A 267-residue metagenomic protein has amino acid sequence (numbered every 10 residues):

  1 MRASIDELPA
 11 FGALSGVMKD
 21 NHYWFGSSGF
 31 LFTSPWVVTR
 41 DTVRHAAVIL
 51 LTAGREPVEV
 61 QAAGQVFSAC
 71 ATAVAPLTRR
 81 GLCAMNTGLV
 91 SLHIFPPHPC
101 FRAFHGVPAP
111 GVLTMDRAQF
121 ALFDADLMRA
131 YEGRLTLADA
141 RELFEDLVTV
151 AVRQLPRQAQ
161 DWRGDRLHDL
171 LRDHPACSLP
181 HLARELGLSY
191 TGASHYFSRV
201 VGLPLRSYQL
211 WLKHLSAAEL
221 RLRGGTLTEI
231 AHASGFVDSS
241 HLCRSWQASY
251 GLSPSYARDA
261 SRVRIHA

Functional and structural regions predicted by a protein language model:
M1-W24, R129: A short, N-terminal "cap"/entry segment at the start of jelly-roll beta-barrel domains of the cupin/DSBH fold
G16-A109: N-terminal regulatory/effector-sensing and dimerization cores that precede helix-turn-helix DNA-binding domains
F104-R134: Aromatic/histidine-rich interaction motifs
D116-F123, E145-S178, A183-L186, S207-T226: A short, Lys/Arg-enriched amphipathic alpha-helix from helix-turn-helix/homeodomain DNA-binding modules
P180, R199-V237, A260-A267: Terminal helix-turn-helix DNA-binding modules in bacterial transcription factors
S189, V237-D238: Short coil turns linking two alpha-helices in DNA-binding domains
A193, F197, H241-L242, W246: Short hydrophobic/aromatic patch on the recognition helix
C243-A267: …primarily DNA-binding HTH/wHTH and HhH modules…
